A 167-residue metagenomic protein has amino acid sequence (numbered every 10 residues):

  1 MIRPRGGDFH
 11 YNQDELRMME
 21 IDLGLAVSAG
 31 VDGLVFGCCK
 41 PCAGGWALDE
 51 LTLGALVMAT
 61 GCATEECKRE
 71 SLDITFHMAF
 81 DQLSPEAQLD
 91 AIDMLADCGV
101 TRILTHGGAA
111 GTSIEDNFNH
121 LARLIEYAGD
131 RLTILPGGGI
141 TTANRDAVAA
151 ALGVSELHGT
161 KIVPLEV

Functional and structural regions predicted by a protein language model:
M1-A55, A59, S71-D73, S84-P85 (+2 more regions): Active-site beta->alpha loop and helix N-cap motifs at the rims of alpha/beta catalytic domains
M1-G6, A47-F76, E115-T142: Alpha-helix-loop-beta-strand connector modules within alpha/beta enzyme cores
P4-R5, L25-G44, C98-I114, I140-T141 (+1 more regions): Glycine-rich phosphate-binding active-site loops on the catalytic face of alpha/beta enzymes
Y11-S28, T52, D81-C98, N119-P136 (+1 more regions): Catalytic cores of alpha/beta
G44-G45, H77, Q82-P85, T112 (+1 more regions): Short, well-ordered, mixed-charge alpha-helical segments that flank or form enzyme active sites
